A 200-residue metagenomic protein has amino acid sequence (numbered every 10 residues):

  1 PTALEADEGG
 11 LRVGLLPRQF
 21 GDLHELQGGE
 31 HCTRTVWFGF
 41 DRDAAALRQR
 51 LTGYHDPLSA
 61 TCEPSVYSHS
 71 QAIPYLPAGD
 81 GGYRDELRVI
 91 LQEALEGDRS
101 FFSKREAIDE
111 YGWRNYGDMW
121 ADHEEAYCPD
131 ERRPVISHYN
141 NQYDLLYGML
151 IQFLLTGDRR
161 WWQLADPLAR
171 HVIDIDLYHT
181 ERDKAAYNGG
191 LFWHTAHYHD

Functional and structural regions predicted by a protein language model:
P1-D200: Catalytic cores of extracellular degradative/oxidative enzymes
